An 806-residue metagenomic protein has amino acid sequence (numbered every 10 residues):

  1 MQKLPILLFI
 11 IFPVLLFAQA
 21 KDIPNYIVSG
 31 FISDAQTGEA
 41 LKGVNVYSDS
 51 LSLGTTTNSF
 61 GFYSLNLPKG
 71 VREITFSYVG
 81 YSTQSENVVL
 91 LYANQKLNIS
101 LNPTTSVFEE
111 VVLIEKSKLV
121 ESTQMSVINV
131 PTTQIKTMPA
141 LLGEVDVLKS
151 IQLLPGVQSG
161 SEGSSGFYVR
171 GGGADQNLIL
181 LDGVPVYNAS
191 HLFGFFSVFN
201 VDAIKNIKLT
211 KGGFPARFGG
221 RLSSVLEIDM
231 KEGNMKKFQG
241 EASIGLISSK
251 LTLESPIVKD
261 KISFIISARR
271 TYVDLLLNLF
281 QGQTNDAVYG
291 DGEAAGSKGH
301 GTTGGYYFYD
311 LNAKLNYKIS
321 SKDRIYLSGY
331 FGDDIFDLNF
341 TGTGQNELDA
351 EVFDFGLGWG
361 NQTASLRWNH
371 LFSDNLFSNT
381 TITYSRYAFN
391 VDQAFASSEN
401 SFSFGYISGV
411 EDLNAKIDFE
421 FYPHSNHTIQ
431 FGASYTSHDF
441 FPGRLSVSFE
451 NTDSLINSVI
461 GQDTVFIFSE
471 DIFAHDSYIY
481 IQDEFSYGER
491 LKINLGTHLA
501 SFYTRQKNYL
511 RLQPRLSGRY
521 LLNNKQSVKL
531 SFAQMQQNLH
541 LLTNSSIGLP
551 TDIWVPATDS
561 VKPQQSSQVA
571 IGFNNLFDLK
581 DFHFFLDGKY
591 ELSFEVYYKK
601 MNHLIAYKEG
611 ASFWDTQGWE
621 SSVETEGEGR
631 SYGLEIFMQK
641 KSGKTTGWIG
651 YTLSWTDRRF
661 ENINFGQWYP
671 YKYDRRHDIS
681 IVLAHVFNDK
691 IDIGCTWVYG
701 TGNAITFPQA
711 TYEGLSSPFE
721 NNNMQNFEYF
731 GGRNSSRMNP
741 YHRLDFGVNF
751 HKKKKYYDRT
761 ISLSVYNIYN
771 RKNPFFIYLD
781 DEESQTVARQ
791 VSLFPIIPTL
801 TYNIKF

Functional and structural regions predicted by a protein language model:
A18-E110: Periplasm-facing N-terminal accessory domains of Gram-negative outer-membrane beta-barrel systems
S82, Q95, I114-D175, L180-F214 (+1 more regions): Periplasmic N-terminal accessory/gating domains of Gram-negative outer-membrane beta-barrel systems
G194-S197, K205-P215, S224-S255, S263-R270 (+3 more regions): Short strand-turn segments of transmembrane beta-barrel domains in outer membranes, especially the first one or two
R221-S224, Y272, G332-T341, F377-V410 (+3 more regions): Surface-exposed extracellular loop regions of Gram-negative outer-membrane beta-barrel proteins
I247-R270, G290-L338, G356-T380, Y384 (+1 more regions): Transmembrane beta-barrel wall of Gram-negative outer-membrane proteins
L279, K690, Y699-M724, N739-D745 (+1 more regions): C-terminal beta-signal and adjacent terminal beta-strands/loops of Gram-negative outer-membrane beta-barrel proteins
N379-T383, L521, K562-E624: Membrane-embedded beta-barrel scaffold of Gram-negative outer-membrane proteins
Y598-K600, S622-F707: Gram-negative outer-membrane beta-barrel transporters
